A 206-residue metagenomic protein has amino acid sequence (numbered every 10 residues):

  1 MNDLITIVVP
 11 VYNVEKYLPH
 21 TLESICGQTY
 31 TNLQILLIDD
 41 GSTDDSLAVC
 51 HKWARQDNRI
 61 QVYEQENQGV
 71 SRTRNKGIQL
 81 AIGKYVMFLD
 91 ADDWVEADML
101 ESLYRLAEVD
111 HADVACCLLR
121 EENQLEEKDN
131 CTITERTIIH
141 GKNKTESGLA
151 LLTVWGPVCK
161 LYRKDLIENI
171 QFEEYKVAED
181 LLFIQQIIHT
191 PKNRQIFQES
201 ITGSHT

Functional and structural regions predicted by a protein language model:
D3-T6, S24, Q34, L182: Cell-envelope/extracellular polymer assembly enzymes that use nucleotide-activated donors
N13-G27: Short, well-formed alpha-helical segments that are part of the catalytic scaffolds of diverse glycosyltransferases
P19-E23, L47-H51, G83, E96-E108 (+1 more regions): Short alpha-helix within the catalytic core of nucleotide-sugar-dependent glycosyltransferases
S24, T31, D39-A48: A conserved acidic beta->alpha catalytic loop
I25, D40-S42, A54, Q68 (+1 more regions): Conserved short acidic donor-positioning loop in nucleotide-sugar-dependent glycosyltransferases
Q65-A81: Glycine-rich, basic loop-to-helix element that forms the pyrophosphate-binding segment of sugar-nucleotide handling
V70, A91-F197, H205-T206: Donor-binding/catalytic cores of nucleotide-activated saccharide and glycerol-phosphate transferases/polymerases
V86: Short aromatic/hydrophobic "clamp" motif used to bind/position activated sugar donors
